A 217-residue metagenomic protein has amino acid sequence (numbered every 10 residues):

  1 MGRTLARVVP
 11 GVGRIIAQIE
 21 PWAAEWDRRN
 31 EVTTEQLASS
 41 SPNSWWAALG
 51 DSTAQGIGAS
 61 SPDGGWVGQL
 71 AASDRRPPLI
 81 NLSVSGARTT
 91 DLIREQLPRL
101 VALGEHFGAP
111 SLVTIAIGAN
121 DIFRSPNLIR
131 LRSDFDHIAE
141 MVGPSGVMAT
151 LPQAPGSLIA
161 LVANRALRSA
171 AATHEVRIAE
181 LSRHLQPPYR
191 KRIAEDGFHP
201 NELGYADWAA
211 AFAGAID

Functional and structural regions predicted by a protein language model:
M1-A48, G56-S60, R75, E105-S111 (+5 more regions): N-terminal secretory targeting modules
R14-A24, N43-A48, I80-R88, I115-F123 (+1 more regions): Short charge-dense sequence patches
N30, I57, S61, R88 (+4 more regions): Solvent-exposed, flexible loop/coil residues
W45-A47, T53-S133: Conserved SGNH/GDSL esterase-like catalytic core that processes O-acyl groups on lipids and polysaccharides
G50-D51, I80, V147, P188: General secondary-structure edge motif
L97-D217: Alpha-helical cap/lid subdomain in secreted, periplasmic, or secretory-pathway luminal O-acyl-processing enzymes
